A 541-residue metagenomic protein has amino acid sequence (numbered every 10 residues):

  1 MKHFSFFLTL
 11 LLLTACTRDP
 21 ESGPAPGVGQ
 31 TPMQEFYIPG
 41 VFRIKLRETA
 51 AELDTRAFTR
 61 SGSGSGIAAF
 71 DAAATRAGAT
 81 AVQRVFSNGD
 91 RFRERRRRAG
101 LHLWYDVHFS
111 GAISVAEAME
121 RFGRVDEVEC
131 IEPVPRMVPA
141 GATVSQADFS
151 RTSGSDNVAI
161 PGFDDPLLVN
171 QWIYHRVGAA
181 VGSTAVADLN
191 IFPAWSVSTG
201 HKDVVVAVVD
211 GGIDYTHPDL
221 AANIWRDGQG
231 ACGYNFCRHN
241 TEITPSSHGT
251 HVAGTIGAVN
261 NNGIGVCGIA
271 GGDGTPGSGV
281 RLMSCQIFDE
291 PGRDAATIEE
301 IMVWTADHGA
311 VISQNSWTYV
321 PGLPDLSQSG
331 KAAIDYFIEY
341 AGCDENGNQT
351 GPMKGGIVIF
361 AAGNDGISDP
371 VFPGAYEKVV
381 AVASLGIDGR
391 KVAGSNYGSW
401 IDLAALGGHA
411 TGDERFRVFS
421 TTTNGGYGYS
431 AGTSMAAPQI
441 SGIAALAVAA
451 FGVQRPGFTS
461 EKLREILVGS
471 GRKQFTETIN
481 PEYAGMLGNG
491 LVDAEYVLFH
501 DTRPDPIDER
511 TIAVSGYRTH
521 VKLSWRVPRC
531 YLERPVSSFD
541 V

Functional and structural regions predicted by a protein language model:
S5-L13: Bacterial N-terminal signal peptides
C16-W172: Primarily auto-inhibitory N-terminal propeptides
L46-R47, V85, P133-R136, V208-G212 (+11 more regions): Active-site-proximal beta-strand/loop segments in catalytic clefts of secreted hydrolases
V128-E129, S145-S284, D289-S327, Y336 (+4 more regions): Active-site core segment of subtilase-fold serine proteases
C237, V266, D294-T297, P321 (+4 more regions): Active-site-adjacent substrate-recognition loops and nearby beta-strands within hydrolase catalytic domains
A253-T255, C285-F288, V311, N315 (+1 more regions): Hydrolase catalytic cores
H500-V536: Pro/Thr/Ser/Gly-rich low-complexity, intrinsically disordered linker/stalk tracts
F539-V541: Short beta-strand elements bearing conserved aromatic residues within extracellular beta-rich modules
